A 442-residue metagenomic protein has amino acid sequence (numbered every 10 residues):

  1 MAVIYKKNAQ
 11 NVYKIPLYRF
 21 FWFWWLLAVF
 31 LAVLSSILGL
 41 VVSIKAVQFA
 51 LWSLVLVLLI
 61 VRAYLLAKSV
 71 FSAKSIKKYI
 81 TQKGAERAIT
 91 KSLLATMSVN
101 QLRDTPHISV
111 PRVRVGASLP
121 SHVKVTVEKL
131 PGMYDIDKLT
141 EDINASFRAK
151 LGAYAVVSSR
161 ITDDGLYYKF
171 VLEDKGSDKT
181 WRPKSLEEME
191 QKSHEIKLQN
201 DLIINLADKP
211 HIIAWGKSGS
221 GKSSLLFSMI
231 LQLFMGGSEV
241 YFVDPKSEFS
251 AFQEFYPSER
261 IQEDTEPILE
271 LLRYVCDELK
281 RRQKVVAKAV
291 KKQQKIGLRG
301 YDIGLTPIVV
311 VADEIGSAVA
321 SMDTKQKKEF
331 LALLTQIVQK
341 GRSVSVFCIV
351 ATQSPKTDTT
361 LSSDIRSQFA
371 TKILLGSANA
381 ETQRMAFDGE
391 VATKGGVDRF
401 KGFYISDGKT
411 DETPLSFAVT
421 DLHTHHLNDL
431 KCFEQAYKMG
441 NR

Functional and structural regions predicted by a protein language model:
A2-F170: Long, basic/Gly/Ser/Thr-rich N-terminal segments that mediate initial subcellular attachment or targeting
A2-K74, K179-K288, V309, G316-A378 (+2 more regions): P-loop NTPase catalytic phosphate-binding loop
K68-S69, R103-D135, F147, G152-G176 (+1 more regions): Phosphate-binding and hydrolysis-coupling loops of NTP-dependent motor/remodeling domains
A88, S92, T96, S146 (+3 more regions): Residues that form generic nucleotide/phosphate-binding pockets
R112, Y154-R160, Q199-L202, G297-R299 (+1 more regions): Catalytic micro-motifs at enzyme active sites that drive phosphoryl/nucleotidyl and oxygen chemistry
P120, D208, L305-T306: A short, charged/proline- and glycine-enriched loop that marks the coil->beta-strand transition at the N-terminal
T162-F170, Q293-L298, Q353: Glycine/charge-rich, flexible interdomain linkers and switch-proximal surface loops that mediate coupling
K284-P307: Short helix/loop segment immediately N-terminal to the Walker
